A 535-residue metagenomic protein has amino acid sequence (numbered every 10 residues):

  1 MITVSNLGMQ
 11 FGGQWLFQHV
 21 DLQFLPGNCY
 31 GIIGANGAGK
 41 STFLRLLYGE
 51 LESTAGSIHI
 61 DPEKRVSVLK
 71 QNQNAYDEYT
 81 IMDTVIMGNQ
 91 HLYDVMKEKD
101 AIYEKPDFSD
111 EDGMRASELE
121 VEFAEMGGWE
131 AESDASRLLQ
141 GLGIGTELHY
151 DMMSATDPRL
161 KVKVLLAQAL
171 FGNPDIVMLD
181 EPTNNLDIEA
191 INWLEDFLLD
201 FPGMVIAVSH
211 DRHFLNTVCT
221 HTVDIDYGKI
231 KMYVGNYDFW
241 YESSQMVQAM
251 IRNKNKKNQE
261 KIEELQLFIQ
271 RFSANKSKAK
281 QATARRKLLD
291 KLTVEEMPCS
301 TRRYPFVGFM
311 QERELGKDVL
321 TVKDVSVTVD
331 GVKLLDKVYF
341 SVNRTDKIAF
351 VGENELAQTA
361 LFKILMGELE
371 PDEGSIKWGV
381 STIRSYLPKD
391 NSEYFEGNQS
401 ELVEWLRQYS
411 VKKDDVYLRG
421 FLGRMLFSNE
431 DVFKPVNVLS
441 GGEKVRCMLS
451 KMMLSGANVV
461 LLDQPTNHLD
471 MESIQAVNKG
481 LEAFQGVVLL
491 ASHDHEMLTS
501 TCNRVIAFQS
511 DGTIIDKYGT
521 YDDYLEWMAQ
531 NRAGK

Functional and structural regions predicted by a protein language model:
M1-N253, G308-K535: ABC ATP-binding cassette signature C-motif
Y103, Y241, Q270-S273, D290-T293 (+1 more regions): A structural signal for long alpha-helical coiled-coils and helix-turn connectors that form the cytosolic signaling
S136-L142, L267-R271, K287-L292: Short amphipathic coiled-coil heptad-repeat segments
I251-L265, I269-R271, K276-K287, R303 (+1 more regions): ABC ATPase nucleotide-binding domains
R285-R303, K347: ABC transporter TMD-NBD coupling linker
